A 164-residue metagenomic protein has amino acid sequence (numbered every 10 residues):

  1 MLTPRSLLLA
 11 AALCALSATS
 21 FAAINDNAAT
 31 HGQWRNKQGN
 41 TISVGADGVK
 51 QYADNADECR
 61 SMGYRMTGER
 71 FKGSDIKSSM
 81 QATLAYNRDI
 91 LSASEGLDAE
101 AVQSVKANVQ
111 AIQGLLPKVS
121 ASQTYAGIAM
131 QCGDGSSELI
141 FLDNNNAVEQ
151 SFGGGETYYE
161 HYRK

Functional and structural regions predicted by a protein language model:
M1-L8: Bacterial N-terminal signal peptides that target proteins for export
A10-S17: Bacterial N-terminal signal peptides
A18-A22: Sec/Tat signal peptide C-region and signal peptidase I cleavage site
N25, A29-R65: Short, solvent-exposed loop/hinge segments that bridge or flank secondary-structure elements
A28-Q33, A46-G48, S120-A129, N145-V148: Short, hydrophobic/aromatic-rich segments at coil-to-beta transitions
N40-I42, A56-F141: Contiguous, well-ordered beta-strand patches that form the walls/edges of small beta-barrel/beta-sandwich domains
K50-Q51, N87, A129, S137-I140 (+2 more regions): Polar/charged side chains located within well-ordered beta-strands of beta-rich proteins
R65-R70, D143-K164: Edge beta-strand at a domain terminus
